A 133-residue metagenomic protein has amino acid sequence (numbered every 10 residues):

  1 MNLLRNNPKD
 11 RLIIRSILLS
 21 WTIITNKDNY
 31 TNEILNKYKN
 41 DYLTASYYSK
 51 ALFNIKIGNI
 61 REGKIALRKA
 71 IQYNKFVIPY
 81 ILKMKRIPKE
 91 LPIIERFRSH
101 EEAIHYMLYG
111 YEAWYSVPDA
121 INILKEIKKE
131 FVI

Functional and structural regions predicted by a protein language model:
M1-I57: Eukaryote-skewed repeat-based solenoidal scaffolds used as protein-protein interaction platforms, primarily
L52-I133: Long, ordered, amphipathic alpha-helical scaffolds
